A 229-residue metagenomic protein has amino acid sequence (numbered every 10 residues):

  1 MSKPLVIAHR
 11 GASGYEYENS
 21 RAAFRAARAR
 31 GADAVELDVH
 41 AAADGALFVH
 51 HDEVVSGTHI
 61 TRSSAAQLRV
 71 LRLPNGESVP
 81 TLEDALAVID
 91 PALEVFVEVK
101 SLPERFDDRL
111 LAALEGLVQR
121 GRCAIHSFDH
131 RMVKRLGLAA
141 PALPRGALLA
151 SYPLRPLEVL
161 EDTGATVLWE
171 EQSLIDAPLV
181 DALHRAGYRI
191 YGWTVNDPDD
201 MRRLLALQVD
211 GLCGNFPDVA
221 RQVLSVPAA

Functional and structural regions predicted by a protein language model:
M1-A229: Phosphate-group recognition and catalysis centered on beta-loop-alpha active-site segments
